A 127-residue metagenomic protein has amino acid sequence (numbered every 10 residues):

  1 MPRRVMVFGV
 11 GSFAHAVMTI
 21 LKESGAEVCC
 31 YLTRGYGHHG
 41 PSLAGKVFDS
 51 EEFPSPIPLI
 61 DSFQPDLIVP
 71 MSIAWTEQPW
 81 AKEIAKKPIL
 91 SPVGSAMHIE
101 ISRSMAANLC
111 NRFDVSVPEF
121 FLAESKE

Functional and structural regions predicted by a protein language model:
M1-S95: ATP-binding N-terminal substructure of ATP-dependent carboxylate-amine bond-forming enzymes
M6-V7, I101-E127: Active-site nucleotide/adenylate-binding loops and adjacent lid/helix of ATP-dependent enzymes
A96-E100: Short, small-residue-enriched loops and turns at beta-alpha junctions that line or gate enzyme active sites
